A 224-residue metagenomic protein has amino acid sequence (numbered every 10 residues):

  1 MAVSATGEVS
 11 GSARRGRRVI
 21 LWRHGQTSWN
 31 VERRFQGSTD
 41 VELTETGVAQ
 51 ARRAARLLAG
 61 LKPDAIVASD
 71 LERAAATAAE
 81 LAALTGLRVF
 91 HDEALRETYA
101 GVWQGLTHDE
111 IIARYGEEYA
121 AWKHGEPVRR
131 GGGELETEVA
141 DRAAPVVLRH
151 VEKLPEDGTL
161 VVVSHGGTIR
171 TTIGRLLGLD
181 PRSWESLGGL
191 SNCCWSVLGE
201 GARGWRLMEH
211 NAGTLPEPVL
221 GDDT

Functional and structural regions predicted by a protein language model:
M1-R18, T98-E110, E152, E156-G158 (+1 more regions): Acidic, low-complexity terminal tails and accessory targeting/binding regions of phosphate-metabolizing enzymes
A2-V9, A13-R14, R52-Y119: Phosphate-coordination/substrate-recognition cap region in phosphate-metabolizing enzymes
R18-W22, G158-S164, T168: Beta-strand elements within well-structured catalytic alpha/beta cores of enzymes that handle phosphate/sulfate esters
I20, Q26-L81, P127-P145: Loop-to-helix element that buttresses phosphate recognition and phosphoryl-transfer chemistry
T27, T168-I169: Short active-site segment of divalent metal-dependent hydrolases/proteases that encodes the spacing between
S69-L71, A94, V163-G167, H210: Short, well-ordered beta-to-alpha junction loops that form the rim of enzyme active sites and present histidine/acidic
A83-P145, M208-A212, V219, D223-T224: Phosphate-handling substructures
